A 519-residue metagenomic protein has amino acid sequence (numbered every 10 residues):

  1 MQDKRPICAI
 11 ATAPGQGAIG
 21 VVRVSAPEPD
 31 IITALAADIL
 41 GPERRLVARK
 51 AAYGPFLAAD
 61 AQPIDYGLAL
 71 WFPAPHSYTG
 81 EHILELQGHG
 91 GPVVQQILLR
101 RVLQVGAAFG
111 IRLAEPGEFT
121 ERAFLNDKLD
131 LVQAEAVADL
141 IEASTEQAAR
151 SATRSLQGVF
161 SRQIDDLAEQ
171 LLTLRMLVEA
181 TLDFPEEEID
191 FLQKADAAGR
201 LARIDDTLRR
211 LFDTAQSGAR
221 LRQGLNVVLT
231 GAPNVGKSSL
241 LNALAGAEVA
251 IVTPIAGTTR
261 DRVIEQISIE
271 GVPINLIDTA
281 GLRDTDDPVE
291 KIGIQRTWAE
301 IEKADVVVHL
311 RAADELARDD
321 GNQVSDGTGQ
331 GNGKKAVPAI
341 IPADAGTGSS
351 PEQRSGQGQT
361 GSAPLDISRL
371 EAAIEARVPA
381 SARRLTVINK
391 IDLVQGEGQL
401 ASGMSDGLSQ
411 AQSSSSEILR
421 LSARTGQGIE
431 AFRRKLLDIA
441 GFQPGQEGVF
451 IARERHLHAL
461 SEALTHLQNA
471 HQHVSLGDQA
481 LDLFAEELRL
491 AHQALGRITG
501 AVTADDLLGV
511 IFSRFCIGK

Functional and structural regions predicted by a protein language model:
M1-R150, R154, G158, R377-A380 (+1 more regions): A glycine-rich (often HGG/GG-containing) alpha/beta subdomain
Q2-I10, A148-S268, T285, K303 (+4 more regions): C-terminal-of-GTPase-core extension/linker across diverse P-loop GTPases
P55-P63, A69-W71, T258-T285: Switch I (G2) and immediately adjacent beta-strands of P-loop GTPase domains
L241, Q266, V272-N275, W298 (+1 more regions): Terminal RNA-binding accessory module
L276, L310, V387: Generic enzyme active-site microenvironment
E290-G293, F484: Short, conserved glycine- and acidic-residue-centered signature motifs in active-site or ligand-binding loops
I292-A313: Inter-motif core of Ras-like GTPase G domains
